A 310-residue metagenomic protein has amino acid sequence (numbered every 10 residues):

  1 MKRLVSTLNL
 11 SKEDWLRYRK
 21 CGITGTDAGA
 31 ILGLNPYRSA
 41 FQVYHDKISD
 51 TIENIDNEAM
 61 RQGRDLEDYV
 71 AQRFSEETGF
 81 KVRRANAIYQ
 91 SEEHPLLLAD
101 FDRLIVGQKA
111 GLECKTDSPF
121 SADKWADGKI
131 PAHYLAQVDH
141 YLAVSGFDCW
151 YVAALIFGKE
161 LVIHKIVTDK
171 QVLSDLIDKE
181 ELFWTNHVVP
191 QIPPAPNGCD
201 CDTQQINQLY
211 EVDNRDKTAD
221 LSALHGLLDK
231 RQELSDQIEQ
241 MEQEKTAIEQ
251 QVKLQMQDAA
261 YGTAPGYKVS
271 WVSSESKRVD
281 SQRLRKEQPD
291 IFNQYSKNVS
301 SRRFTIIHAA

Functional and structural regions predicted by a protein language model:
M1-A310: Accessory terminal regions of nucleic-acid processing enzymes
